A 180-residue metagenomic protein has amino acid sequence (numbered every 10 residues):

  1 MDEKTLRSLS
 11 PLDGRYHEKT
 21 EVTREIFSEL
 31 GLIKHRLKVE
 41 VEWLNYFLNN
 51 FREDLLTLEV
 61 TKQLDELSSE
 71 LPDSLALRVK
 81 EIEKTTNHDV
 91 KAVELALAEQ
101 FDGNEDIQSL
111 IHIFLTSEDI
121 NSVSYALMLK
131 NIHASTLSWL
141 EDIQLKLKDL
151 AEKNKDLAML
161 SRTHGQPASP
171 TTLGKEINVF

Functional and structural regions predicted by a protein language model:
D2-F180: A helix-coil-helix interface module used to build multimeric assemblies and to scaffold catalytic/cofactor sites
